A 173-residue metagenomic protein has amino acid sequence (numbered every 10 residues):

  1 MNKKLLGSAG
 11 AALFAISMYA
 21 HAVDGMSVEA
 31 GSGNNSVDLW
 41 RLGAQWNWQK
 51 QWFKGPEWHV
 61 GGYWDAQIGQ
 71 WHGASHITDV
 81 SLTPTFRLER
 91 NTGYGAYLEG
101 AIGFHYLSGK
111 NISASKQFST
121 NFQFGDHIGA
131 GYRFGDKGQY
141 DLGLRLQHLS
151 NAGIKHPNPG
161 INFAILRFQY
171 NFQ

Functional and structural regions predicted by a protein language model:
M1-V23, Q173: Cleavable N-terminal export/targeting peptides
A20-D24, Q49-V60, A74, N91-A96 (+2 more regions): Short loop/turn motifs that connect adjacent beta-strands in outer-membrane beta-barrel proteins
D24-V28, L42, W58-A66, V80-L82 (+3 more regions): Transmembrane beta-strands of outer-membrane beta-barrel proteins
A30-S36, W46-W48, A66-H72, I102-S108 (+2 more regions): Transmembrane beta-strands of outer-membrane beta-barrel pores
G31-W40, Q70-T78, T92-Y94, G153-P159: Solvent-exposed loop/turn segments connecting transmembrane beta-strands in outer-membrane beta-barrel proteins
W40-A44, F134, G160-Q173: Outer-membrane beta-barrel "beta-signal"
Q45-Q49, T85-E89, G131-R133, Q169-N171: Transmembrane beta-barrel domains of outer membrane proteins
G55-W58, Q67-I77, G100-S119: Outer-membrane beta-barrel translocator/channel fold
